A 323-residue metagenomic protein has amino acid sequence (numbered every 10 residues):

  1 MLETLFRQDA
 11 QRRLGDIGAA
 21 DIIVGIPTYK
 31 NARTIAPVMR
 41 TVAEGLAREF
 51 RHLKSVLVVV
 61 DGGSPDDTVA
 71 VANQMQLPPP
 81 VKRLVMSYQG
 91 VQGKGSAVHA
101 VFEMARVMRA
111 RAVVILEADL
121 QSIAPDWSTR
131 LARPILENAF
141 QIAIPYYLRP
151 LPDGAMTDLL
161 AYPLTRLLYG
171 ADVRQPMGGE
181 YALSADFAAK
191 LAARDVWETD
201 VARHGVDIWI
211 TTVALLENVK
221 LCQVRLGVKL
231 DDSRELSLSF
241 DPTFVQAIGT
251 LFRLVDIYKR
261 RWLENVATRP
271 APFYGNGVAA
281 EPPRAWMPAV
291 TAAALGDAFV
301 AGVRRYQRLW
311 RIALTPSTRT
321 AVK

Functional and structural regions predicted by a protein language model:
M1-E44: N-proximal low-complexity "stem/linker" segments adjacent to membrane-targeting elements
I26, F50-S64: Short beta-strand/loop segment that forms part of the nucleotide-sugar
S55-V58, V69-S96, M104-V107: Conserved donor nucleotide-binding strand/loop of the catalytic core
D61-V69, L120: A conserved acidic beta->alpha catalytic loop
R109-Q121: Short beta-strand-to-loop acidic/aromatic patch adjacent to the donor-nucleotide binding site
I123-P145: Conserved donor-nucleotide/metal-binding helix-loop-beta segment in metal-dependent transferases, i.e., the alpha-helix
A143-A155: Short beta-strand-to-loop element that shapes/binds the nucleotide-sugar donor at the catalytic cleft/hinge
I248-K323: Terminal low-complexity segments of carbohydrate-biosynthetic enzymes
